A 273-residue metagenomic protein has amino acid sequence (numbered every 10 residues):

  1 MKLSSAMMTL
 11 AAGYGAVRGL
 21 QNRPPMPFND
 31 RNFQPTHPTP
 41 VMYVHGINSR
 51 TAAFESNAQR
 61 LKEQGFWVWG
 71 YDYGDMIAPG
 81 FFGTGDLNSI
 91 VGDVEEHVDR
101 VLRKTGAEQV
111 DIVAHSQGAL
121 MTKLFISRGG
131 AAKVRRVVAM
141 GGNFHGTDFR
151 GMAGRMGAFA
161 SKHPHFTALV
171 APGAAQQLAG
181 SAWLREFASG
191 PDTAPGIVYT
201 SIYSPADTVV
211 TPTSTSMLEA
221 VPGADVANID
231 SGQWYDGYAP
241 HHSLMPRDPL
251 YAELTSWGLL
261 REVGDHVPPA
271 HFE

Functional and structural regions predicted by a protein language model:
M1-Q64, E273: Flexible, membrane-associating and regulatory peripheral segments of lipid-active enzymes
F33-H37, K62-E63, K104-T105, V113-A114 (+3 more regions): Extracellular/periplasmic catalytic domains that process cell-envelope and extracellular macromolecules
M42-H45, A52, V68-Y71, G80 (+1 more regions): Serine-dependent carboxylesterase/thioesterase catalytic core of lipase-like alpha/beta-hydrolase/SGNH enzymes
N48-S49, D75-M76, F144-H145, A206-V209 (+1 more regions): Short, solvent-exposed loop/turn segments at secondary-structure junctions
F54-A58, T122, T215: Short, highly selective alpha-helical patches that border small-molecule cofactor pockets in redox/cofactor-processing
G70-Y73, D230: Residue-level recognition of beta-strand->loop/alpha-helix junctions
F82, T147-A153, T211-T215, A239-P240: Short aromatic-enriched loop/helix-cap "lid" or pocket-rim segments at secondary-structure transitions that line
A194-E273: C-terminal catalytic-base region of ester-bond hydrolases, centering on the histidine of the charge-relay
